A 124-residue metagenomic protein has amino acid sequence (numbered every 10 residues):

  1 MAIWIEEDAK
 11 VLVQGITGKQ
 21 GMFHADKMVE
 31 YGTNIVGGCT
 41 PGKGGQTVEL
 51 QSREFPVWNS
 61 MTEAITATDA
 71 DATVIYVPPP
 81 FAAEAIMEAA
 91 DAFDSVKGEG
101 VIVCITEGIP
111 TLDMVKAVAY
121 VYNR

Functional and structural regions predicted by a protein language model:
M1-D8: A short, basic/flexible loop-to-alpha-helix module at the beginning of a structural domain
V11-V13: Conserved hydrophobic helix-helix packing surfaces used for dimerization/oligomerization
T17: N-terminal Rossmann NAD(P)H-binding glycine-rich loop of SDR-like oxidoreductase domains
Q20: Hydrophobic/small residue at the entry helix of a nucleotide-binding pocket
K27-Q51: NAD(P)-binding Rossmann-fold cofactor-contacting core
P56-M61: Short acidic-hydrophobic, aromatic-tinged amphipathic segments that line or gate anion-handling sites
T66-A72, Y76, P80-L112: Rossmann-fold NAD(P) dinucleotide-binding segment
E107-R124: Rossmann-fold NAD(P)-binding glycine/threonine-rich loop
